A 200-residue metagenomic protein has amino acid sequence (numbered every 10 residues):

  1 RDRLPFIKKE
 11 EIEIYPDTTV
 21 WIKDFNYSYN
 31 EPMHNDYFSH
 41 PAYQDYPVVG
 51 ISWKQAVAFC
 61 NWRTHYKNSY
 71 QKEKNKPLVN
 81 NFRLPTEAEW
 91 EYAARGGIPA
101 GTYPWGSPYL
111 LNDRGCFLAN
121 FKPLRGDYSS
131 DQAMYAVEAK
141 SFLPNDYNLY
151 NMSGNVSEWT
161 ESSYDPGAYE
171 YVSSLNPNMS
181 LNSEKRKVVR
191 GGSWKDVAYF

Functional and structural regions predicted by a protein language model:
K8-F200: Functional-site microenvironments in short loops/helix caps that host divalent-cation chemistry
